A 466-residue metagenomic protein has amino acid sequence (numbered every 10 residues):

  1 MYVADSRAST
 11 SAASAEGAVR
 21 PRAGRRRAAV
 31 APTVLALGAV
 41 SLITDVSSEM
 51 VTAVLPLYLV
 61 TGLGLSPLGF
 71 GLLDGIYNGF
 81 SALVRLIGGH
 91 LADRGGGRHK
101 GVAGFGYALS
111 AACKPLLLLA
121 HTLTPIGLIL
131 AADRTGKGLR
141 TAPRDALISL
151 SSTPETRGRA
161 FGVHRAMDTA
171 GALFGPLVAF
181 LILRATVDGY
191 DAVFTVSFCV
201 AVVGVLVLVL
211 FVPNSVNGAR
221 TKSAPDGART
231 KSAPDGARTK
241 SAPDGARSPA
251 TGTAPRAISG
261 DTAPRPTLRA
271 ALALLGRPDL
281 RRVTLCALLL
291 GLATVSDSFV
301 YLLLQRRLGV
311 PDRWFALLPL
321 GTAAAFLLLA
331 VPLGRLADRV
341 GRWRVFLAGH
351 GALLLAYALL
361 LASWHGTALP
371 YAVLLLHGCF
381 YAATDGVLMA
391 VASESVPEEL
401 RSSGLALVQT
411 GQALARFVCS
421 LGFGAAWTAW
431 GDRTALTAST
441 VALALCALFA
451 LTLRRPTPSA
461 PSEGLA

Functional and structural regions predicted by a protein language model:
D5-A31, S215-C286, A466: Juxtamembrane intracellular "pre-TM" segments in multi-pass secondary transporters
G24-S81, D279-L318: Helix-loop boundary and gating motifs at the non-cytosolic
L57-G62, F174-F194, V418-T434: Transmembrane alpha-helix termini and helix-breaking/packing motifs in multi-pass membrane transporters
V84-G97, L183, L329-R342, W427-T428: Helix-to-loop junctions at the C-terminal end of transmembrane segments in multipass secondary transporters
G101-P115, F198, R344-L359, T440: Structural signature of the two symmetry-related core transmembrane helices
L139-S152, A383-V396: Intracellular juxtamembrane helix-capping segments at the cytosolic ends of symmetry-related transmembrane helices
C199-S223, F449-R454: C-terminal membrane-cytosol helix-exit motif in multi-pass small-molecule transporters
W343-L388: C-terminal transmembrane helical hairpin of 12-TM major facilitator-type secondary transporters
